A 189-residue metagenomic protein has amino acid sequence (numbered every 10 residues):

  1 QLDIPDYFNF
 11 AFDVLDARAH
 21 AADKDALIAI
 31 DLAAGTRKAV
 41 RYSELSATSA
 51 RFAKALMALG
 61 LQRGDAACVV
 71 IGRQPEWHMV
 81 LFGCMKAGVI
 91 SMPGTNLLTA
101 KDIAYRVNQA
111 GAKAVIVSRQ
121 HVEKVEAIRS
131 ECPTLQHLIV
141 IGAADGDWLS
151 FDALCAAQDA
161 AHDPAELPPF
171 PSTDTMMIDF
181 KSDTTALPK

Functional and structural regions predicted by a protein language model:
Q1-A11: Flexible, non-catalytic linker and terminal segments flanking ANL/adenylate-forming cores
F10, A39-V40, L98, F170 (+2 more regions): A broad, structural micro-motif
V14-R41, G142-G146: AMP-dependent adenylate-forming
D23-D25, V140-G146, D159-L187: Conserved pre-ATP/AMP-binding loop-to-beta segment of ANL
A26-F82, T99-A104, D152-A156: Conserved AMP-binding/adenylate-forming core of the ANL superfamily
A58-L59, F82, K86-A153: Structural core segment of the AMP-binding/adenylate-forming
D65, V89, T173-D174: Surface-exposed loop/turn positions
A67, C84, V115, T175 (+1 more regions): Conserved S/T- and glycine-rich ATP-binding loop of Class I adenylate-forming
